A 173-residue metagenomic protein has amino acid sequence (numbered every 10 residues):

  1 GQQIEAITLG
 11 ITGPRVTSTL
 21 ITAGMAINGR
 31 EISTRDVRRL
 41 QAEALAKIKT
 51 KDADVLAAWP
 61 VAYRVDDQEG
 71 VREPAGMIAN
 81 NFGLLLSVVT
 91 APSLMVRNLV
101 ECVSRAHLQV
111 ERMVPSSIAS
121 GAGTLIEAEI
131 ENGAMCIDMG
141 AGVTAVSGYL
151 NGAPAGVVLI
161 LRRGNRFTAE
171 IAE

Functional and structural regions predicted by a protein language model:
G1-M135, A153-A155, G164: Nucleotide/phosphate-binding catalytic cleft detector across ATP-hydrolyzing and phosphate-transferring enzymes
N132-E170: Glycine-rich phosphate-binding loop of actin/hexokinase-like ATP-binding domains
